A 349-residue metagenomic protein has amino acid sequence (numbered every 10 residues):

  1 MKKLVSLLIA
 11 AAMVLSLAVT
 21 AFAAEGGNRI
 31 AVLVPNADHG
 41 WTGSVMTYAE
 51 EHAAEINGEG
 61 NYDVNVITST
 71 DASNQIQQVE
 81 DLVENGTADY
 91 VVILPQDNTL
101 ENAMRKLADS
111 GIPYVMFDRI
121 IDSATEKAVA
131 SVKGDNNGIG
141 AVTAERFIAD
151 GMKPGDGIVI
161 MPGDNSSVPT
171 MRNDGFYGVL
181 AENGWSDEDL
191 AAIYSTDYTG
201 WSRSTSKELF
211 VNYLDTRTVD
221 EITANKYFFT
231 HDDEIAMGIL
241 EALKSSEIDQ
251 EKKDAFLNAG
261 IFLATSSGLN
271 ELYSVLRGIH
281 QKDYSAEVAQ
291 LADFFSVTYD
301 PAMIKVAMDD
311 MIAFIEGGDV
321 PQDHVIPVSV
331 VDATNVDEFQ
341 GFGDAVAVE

Functional and structural regions predicted by a protein language model:
M1-R29, E55, V83-E84, R105-I112 (+3 more regions): Short, low-complexity disordered leader/linker segments with a strong preference for bacterial N-terminal type II
G26-N28, L180-N183, F294-E349: Hinge/cleft segment of the Venus flytrap/periplasmic-binding protein
R29-I56, D63-E80, L94-N98, N165-T170 (+2 more regions): Extracytoplasmic "Venus flytrap"
W41-I56, I139-T143, V168-A191, T205 (+2 more regions): Short, solvent-exposed amphipathic alpha-helices that sit in or adjacent to ligand/effector-binding or catalytic
E55-S69, I158-V159, A181-R203: Short beta-strand elements in bilobed, periplasmic/extracellular small-molecule ligand-binding domains
Q75, S131-I158, M171-R172, S204-F210 (+3 more regions): Hydrophobic alpha-helical segments within soluble ligand-binding/sensing domains
V79-E80, T87-I112, F176, T199-V275: Hydrophobic alpha-helical
N102-G138, M161, Y273-G278, A289-L291: Flexible loop/hinge segments that line or gate small-molecule binding clefts
